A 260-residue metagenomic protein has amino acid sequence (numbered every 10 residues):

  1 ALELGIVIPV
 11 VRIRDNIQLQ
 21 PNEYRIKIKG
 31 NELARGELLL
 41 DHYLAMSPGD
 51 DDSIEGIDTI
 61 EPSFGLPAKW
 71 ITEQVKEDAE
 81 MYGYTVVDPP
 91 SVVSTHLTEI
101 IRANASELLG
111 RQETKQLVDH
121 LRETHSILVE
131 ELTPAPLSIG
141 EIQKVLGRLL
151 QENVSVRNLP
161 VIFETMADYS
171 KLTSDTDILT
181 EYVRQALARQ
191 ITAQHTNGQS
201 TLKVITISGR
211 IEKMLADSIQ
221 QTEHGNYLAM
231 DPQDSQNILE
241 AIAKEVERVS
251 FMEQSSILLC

Functional and structural regions predicted by a protein language model:
A1-C260: Membrane-embedded alpha-helical signal segments
